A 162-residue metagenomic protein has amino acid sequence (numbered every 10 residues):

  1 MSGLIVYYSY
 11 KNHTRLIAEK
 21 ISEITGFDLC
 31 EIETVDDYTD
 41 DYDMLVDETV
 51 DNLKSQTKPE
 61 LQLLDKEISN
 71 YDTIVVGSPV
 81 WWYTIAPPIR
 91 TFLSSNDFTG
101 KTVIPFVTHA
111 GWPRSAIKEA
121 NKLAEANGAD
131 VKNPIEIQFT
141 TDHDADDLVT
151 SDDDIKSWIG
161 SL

Functional and structural regions predicted by a protein language model:
M1-V76, Y83-I85, R90, S94 (+1 more regions): N-terminal beta1-alpha1-beta2 submodule of the flavodoxin-like/Rossmannoid cofactor-binding fold
Y38-Y42, S115, T141-D144: Short, charged, surface-exposed secondary-structure boundary motifs
I68, S94-K101, A124-N127: Short, conserved loop/helix-junction motifs that constitute active-site signature segments in enzyme catalytic cores
V76-G77, P105: Redox-cofactor binding/interface segments in oxidoreductases and associated redox assembly factors
V107-W112: Short beta-alpha junction loops
A116-E125: Short, aromatic/basic amphipathic alpha-helical patches
D130-L162: Glycine-rich phosphate/pyrophosphate-binding loop and the adjoining helix
